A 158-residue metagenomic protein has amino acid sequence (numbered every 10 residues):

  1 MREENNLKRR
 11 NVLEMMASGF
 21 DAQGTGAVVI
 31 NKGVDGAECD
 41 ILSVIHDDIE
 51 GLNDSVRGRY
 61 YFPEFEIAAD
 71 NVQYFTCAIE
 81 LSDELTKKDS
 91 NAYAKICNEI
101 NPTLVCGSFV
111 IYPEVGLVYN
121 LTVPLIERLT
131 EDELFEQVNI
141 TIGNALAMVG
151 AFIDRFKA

Functional and structural regions predicted by a protein language model:
M1-I67: Charge-rich, low-complexity N-terminal segments
M16-A27, C97-N101, A145, V149-I153: Hydrophobic, Leu/Ile/Phe/Ala-enriched alpha-helical segments that form helix-helix packing faces
N31-G33, F109-Y112, F152-A158: Short, surface-exposed recognition loops or helix-turn segments adjacent to catalytic cores
D48-E50, E66, D83-L85, L125-E127: Residues that cap or initiate secondary-structure elements
V72-V118: Short, internal acidic amphipathic alpha-helical interface segments that mediate docking to partner proteins
N120-T122: Residues forming anionic-ligand binding surfaces in small-molecule and nucleic-acid pockets of primarily soluble enzymes
L125-I140: A short acidic/glycine-rich loop-to-helix N-cap element
E136, I140-A158: Mixed-charge, glycine-accented linear interaction segment located at domain edges/termini
